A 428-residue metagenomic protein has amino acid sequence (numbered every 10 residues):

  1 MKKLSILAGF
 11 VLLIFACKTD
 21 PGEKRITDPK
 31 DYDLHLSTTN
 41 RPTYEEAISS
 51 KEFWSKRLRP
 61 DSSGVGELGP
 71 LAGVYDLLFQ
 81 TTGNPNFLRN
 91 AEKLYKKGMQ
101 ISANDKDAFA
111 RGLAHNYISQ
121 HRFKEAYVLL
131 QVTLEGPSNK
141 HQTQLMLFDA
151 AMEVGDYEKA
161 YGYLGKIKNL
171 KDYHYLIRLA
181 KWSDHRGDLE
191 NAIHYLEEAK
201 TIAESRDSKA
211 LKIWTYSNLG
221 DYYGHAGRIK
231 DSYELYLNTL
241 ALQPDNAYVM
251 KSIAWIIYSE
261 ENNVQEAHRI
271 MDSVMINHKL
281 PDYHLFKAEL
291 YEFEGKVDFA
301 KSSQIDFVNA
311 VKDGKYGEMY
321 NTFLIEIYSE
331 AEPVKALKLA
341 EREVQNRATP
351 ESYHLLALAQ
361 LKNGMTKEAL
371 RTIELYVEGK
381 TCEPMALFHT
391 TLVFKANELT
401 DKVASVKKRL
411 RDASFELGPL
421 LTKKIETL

Functional and structural regions predicted by a protein language model:
C17-A108, V128, Y161, A404-L428: N-terminal leader/linker segments that initiate helical-solenoid repeat arrays
K30-D31, V65, S102-A110, G136-Q144 (+8 more regions): Generic helix N-cap/helix-start motif at coil->alpha-helix transitions
Y44-A47, T81, L88, F123 (+8 more regions): TPR-repeat structural position
R59-S62, K96-A103, Q131-S138, G165-D172 (+7 more regions): Solenoid-like repeat scaffolds
G73, Q80, H115, D149 (+7 more regions): Residue-level recognition of tetratricopeptide repeat
L78, T82-P85, Q120, V154 (+7 more regions): Structural motif corresponding to the intra-repeat A-B loop/turn of tetratricopeptide repeats
K212-I213, V308-G364, E368-E378: Alpha-helical adaptor scaffolds
